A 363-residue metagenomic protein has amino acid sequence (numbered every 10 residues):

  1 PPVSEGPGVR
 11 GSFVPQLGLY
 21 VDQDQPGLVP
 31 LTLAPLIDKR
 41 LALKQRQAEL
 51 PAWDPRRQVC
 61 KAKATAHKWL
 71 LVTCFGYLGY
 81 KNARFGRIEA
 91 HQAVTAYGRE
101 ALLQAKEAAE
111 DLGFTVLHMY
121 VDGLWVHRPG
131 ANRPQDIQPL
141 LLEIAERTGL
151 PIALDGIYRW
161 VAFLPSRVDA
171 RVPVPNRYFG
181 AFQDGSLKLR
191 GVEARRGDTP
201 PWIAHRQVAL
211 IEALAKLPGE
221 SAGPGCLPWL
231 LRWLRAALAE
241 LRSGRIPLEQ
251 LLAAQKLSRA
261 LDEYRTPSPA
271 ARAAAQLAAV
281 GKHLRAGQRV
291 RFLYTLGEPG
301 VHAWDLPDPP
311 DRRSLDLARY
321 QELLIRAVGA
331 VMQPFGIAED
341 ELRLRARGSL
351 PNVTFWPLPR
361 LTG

Functional and structural regions predicted by a protein language model:
P1-F13, L17, D24, T32 (+4 more regions): DNA-dependent DNA polymerase catalytic subunits
L33-L50, H67: Non-transmembrane amphipathic alpha-helical segments
C74-R84: Flexible hinge/switch segments at interdomain interfaces of large molecular machines
